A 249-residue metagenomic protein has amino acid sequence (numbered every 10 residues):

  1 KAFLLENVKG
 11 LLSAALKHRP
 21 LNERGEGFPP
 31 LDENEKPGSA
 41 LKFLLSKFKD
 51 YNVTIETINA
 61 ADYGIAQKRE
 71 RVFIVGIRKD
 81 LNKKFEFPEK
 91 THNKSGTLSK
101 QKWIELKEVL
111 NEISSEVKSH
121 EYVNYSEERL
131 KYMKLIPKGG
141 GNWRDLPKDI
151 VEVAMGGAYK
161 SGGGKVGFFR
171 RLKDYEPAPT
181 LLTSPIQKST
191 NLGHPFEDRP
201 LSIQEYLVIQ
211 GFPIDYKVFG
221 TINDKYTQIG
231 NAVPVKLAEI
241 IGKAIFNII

Functional and structural regions predicted by a protein language model:
K1-G162: Class I S-adenosyl-L-methionine
H120-I249: C-terminal target-recognition/interaction regions appended to catalytic cores
